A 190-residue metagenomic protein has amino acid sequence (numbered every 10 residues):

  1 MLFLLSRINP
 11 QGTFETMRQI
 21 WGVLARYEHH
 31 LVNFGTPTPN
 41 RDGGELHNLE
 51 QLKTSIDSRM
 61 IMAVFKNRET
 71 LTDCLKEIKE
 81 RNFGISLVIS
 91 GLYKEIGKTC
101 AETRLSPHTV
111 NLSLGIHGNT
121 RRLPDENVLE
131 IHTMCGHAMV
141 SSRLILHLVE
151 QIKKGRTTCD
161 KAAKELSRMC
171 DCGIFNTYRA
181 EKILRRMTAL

Functional and structural regions predicted by a protein language model:
M1-I152, R156-Y178, R186: Conserved mixed alpha/beta catalytic, RNA-binding, or beta-rich assembly cores of soluble enzyme, regulatory
K182-L190: C-terminal domain-closing interface element
